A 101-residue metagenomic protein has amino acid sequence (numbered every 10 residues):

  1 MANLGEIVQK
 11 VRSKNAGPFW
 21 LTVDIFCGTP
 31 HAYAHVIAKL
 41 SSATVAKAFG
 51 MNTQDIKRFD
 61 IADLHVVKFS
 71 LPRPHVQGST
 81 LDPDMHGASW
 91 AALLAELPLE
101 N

Functional and structural regions predicted by a protein language model:
M1-N101: Long, contiguous binding/interaction regions
